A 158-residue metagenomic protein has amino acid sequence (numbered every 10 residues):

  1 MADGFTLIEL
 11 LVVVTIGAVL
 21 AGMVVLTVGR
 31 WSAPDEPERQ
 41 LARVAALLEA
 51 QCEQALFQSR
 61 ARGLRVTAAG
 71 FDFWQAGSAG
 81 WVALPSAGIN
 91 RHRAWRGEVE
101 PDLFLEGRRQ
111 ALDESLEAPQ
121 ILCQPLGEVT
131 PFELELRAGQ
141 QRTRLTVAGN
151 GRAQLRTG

Functional and structural regions predicted by a protein language model:
M1-V28: N-terminal single-pass transmembrane signal-anchor helix
L11-T15, C52, Q140: Generic low-complexity, intrinsically disordered sequence content enriched in small uncharged/hydrophobic residues
M23-A42, A46, E53, A61 (+1 more regions): N-terminal helix-rich module
